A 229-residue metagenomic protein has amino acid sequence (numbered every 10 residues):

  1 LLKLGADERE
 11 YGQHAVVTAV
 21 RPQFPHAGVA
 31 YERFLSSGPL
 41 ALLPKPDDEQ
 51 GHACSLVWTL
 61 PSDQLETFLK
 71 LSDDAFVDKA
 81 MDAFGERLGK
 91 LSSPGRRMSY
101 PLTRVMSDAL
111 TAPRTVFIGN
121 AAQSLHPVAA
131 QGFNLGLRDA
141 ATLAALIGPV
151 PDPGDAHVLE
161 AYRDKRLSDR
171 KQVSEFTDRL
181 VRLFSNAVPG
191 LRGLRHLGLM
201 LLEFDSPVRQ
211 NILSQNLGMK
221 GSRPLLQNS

Functional and structural regions predicted by a protein language model:
L1-K90, P94-R97: Conserved FAD-binding catalytic core of PHBH/FMO-like flavoproteins
Q13, L137-A140, R166, T177: Short amphipathic alpha-helical/adjacent loop interface patches that line ligand and macromolecule-binding sites
P25, P39, G85-G89, T115 (+3 more regions): Generic structural signal for secondary-structure transition and capping sites
Q64-G154: FAD/FMN-dependent oxidoreductases across multiple families
A145-S229: C-terminal helical "tail/cap" subdomain of flavin- and related membrane-associated enzymes
